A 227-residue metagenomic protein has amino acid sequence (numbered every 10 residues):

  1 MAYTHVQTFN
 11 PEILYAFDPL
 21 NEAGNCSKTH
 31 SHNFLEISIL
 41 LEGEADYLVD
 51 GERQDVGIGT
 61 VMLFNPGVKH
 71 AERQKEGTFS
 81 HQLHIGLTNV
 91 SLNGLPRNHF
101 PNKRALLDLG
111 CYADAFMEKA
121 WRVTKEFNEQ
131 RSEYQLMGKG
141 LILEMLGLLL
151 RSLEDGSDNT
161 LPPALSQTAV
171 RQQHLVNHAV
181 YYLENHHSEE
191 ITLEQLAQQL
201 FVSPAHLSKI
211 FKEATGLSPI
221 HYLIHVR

Functional and structural regions predicted by a protein language model:
M1-V61, V68, Q74-E76, N93-L106: Generic protein-terminus/edge-of-domain signal
N33, Q172, V176, I224: Short, conserved glycine- and acidic-residue-centered signature motifs in active-site or ligand-binding loops
G77-L95: A short hydrophobic beta-strand segment most commonly corresponding to one strand of the jelly-roll/cupin
N98-G156, Y181: Amphipathic alpha-helical segments enriched in hydrophobic/aromatic residues interleaved with Lys/Arg
E133-G138, T168-H174, S188: Cytosolic nucleotide-utilizing catalytic cores of signal-transduction proteins
N159-Q167, T215: Short, Lys/Arg-enriched N-terminal segment that forms or immediately precedes the first helix of a structured domain
H178, Y182-V226: Basic/polar phosphate-binding segments, predominantly the helix-turn-helix DNA-binding elements of transcriptional
